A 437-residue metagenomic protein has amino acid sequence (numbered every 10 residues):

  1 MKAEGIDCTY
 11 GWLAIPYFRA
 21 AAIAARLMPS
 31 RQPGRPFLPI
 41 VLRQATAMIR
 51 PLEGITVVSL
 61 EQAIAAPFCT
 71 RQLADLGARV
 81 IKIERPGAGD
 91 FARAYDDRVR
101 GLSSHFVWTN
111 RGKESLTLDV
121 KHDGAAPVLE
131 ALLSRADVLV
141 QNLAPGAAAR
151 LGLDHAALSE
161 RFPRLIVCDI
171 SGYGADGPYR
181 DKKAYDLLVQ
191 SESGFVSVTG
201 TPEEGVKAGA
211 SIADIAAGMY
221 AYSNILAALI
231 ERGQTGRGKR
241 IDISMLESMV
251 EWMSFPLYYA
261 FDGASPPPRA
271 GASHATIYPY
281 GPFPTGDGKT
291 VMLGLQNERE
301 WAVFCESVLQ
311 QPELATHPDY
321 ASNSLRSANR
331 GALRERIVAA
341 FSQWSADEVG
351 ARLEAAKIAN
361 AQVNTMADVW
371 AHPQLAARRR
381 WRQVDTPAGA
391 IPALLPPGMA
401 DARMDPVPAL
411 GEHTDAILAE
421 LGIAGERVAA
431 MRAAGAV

Functional and structural regions predicted by a protein language model:
I40-Q234, R269, A409, H413-V437: N-terminal helix-loop segment corresponding to the beta1-alpha1 unit of nucleotide/adenylate-binding folds
A47-T56, P284-G286, D368-V437: Terminal low-complexity tails and localization/encapsulation signals of metabolic enzymes
G218-G238, E251, F255-D262, C305-Q311: Oxidoreductase and adenylate-handling cofactor-binding alpha/beta cores
P279-A356, N360: Aromatic-enriched alpha-helical interface/lid elements that frame and gate functional surfaces
E354-L375: Conserved PLP cofactor-binding pocket of PLP-dependent enzymes
